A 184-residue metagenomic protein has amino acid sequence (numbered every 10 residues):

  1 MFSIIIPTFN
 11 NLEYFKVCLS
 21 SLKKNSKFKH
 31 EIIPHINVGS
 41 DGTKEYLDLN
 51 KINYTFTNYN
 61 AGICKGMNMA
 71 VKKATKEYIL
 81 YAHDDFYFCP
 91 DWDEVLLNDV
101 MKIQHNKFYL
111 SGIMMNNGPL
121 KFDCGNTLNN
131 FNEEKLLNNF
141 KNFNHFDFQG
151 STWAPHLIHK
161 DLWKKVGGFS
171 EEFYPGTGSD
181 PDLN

Functional and structural regions predicted by a protein language model:
S20-K29: Short, acidic, metal-binding catalytic loop of nucleotide-sugar glycosyltransferases
I36-E45: A conserved acidic beta->alpha catalytic loop
G42, F86-D99: Acidic donor-binding/catalytic loop of UDP-sugar-dependent glycosyltransferases, especially processive GT2
T57-A74: Glycine-rich, basic loop-to-helix element that forms the pyrophosphate-binding segment of sugar-nucleotide handling
C64, L137-K160: A recurrent flexible, glycine/aromatic-enriched loop bordering the glycosyltransferase active site that acts as
I79: Short aromatic/hydrophobic "clamp" motif used to bind/position activated sugar donors
F108-G125: Short beta-strand-to-loop element that shapes/binds the nucleotide-sugar donor at the catalytic cleft/hinge
Q149-W153, K160, K164-N184: Donor nucleotide-sugar recognition loop
